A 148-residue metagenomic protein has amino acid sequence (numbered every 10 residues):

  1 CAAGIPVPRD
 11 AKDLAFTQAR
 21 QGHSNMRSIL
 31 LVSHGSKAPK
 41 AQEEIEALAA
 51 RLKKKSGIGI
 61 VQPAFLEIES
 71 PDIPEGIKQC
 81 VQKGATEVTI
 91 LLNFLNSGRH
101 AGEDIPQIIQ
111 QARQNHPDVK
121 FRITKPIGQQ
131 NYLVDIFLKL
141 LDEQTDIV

Functional and structural regions predicted by a protein language model:
C1, Q21-V148: Active-site-proximal alpha-helix that buttresses catalytic centers in soluble enzyme cores
I5-V7: Short hydrophobic transmembrane-like helices used for membrane targeting/insertion
